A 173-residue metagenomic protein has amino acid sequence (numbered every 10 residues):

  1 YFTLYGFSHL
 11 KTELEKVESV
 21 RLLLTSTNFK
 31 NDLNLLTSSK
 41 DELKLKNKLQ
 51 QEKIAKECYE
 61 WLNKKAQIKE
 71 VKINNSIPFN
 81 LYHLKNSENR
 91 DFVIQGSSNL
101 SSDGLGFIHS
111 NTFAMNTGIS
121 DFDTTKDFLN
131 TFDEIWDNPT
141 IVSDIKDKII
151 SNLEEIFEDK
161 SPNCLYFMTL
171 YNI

Functional and structural regions predicted by a protein language model:
Y1-I173: PLD/PLD-like phosphodiesterase catalytic module centered on the HKD motif
